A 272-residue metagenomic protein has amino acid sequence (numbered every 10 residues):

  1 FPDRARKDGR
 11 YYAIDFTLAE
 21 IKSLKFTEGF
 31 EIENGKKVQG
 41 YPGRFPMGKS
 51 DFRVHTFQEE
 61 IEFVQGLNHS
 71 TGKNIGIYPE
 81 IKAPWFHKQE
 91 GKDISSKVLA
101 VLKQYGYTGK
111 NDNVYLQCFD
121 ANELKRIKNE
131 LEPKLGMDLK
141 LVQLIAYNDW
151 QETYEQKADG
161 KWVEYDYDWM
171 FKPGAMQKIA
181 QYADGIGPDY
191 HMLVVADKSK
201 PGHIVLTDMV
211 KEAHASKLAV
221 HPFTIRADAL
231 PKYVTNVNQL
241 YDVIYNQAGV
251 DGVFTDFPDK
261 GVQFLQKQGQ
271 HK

Functional and structural regions predicted by a protein language model:
F1-N129, P133-M170, G174-A175, Q181-D184 (+2 more regions): Metal-dependent phosphodiesterase/phospholipase catalytic core, i.e., the His/Asp/Glu-rich active-site region
R126-E130, M209, F264: A short acidic, amphipathic alpha-helical/loop segment
K134, N238-L240, H271-K272: Short, hinge-like loop/turn segments at secondary-structure boundaries
D149, D228, K260: Positions that flank functional sites
I179-Q181, N246-Q247: Flexible, charged surface loops at secondary-structure boundaries
L193-V250, F254-F257, Q266: C-terminal soluble interaction/assembly domains
P258-K272: C-terminal helical cap(s) of enzyme catalytic domains, especially alpha/beta-barrels
